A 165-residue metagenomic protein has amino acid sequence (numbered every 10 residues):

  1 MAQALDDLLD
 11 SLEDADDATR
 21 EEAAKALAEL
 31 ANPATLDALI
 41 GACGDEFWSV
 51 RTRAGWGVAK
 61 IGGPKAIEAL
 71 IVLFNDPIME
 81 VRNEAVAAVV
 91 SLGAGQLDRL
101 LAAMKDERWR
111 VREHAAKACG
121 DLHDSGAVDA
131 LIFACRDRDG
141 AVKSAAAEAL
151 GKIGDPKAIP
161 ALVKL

Functional and structural regions predicted by a protein language model:
M1-A2, D10, D17-N32, G41 (+9 more regions): Structural detector for internal amphipathic alpha-helices that build alpha-solenoid repeat scaffolds
D7: Residue-level signal for pocket-adjacent positions within structured domains
